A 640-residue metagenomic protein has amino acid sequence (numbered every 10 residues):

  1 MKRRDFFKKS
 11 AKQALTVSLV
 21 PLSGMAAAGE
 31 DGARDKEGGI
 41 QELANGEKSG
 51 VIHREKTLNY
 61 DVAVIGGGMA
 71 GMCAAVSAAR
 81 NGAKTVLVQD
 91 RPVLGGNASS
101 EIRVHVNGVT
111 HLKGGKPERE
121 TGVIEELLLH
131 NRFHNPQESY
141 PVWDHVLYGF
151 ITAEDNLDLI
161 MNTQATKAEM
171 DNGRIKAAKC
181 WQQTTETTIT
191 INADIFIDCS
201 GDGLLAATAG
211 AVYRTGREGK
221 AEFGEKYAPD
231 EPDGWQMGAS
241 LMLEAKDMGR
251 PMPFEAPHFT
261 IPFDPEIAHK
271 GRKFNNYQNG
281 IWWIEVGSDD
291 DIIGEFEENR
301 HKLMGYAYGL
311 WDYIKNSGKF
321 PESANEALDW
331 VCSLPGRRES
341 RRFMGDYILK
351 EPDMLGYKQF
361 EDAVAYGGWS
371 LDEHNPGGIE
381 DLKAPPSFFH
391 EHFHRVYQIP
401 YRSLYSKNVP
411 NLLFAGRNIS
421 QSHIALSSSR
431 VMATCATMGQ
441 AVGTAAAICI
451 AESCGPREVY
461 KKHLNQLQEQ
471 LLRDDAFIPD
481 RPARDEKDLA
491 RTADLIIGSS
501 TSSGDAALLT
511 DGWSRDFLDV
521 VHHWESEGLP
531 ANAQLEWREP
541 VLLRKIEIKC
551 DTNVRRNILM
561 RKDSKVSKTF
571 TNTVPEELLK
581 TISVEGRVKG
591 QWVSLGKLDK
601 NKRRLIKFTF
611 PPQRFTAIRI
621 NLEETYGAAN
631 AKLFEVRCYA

Functional and structural regions predicted by a protein language model:
M1-F7: Twin-arginine (Tat) signal peptide motif
F7-G29: N-terminal export signals
A11, S77, A83-K84, Q89-R174 (+3 more regions): Conserved N-terminal/central alpha/beta ligand/cofactor-binding core
A44-N59: A short, basic/flexible loop-to-alpha-helix module at the beginning of a structural domain
S49, N97, N162, R174-A177 (+1 more regions): Flavin (FAD/FMN)-binding glycine-rich loop and adjacent Rossmann-like elements that form
T57-G68: Beta1/beta-strand and adjacent pyrophosphate-binding region of the FAD-binding site in flavoprotein oxidoreductases
G71: N-terminal Rossmann-fold NAD(P) dinucleotide-binding loop
R515-A640: Aromatic, loop-rich ligand-recognition surfaces of beta-strand-rich domains
